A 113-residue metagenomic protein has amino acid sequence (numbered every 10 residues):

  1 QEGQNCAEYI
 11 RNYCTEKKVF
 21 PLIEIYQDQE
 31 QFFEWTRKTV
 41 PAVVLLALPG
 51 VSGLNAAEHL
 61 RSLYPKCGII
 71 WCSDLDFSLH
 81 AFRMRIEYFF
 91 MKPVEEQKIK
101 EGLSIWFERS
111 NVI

Functional and structural regions predicted by a protein language model:
Q1, Q27-Q29, L46-G50: Structural motif
E2-E24: Two-component/phosphorelay signaling modules centered on CheY-like receiver
Q4, E8, E34, E58 (+1 more regions): Alpha-helical elements of the RecA-like P-loop NTPase motor core of helicases
I25-V43: Acidic, metal-coordinating helix/loop segments flanking the phosphotransfer/catalytic sites of two-component signaling
A42-V112: CheY-like receiver
